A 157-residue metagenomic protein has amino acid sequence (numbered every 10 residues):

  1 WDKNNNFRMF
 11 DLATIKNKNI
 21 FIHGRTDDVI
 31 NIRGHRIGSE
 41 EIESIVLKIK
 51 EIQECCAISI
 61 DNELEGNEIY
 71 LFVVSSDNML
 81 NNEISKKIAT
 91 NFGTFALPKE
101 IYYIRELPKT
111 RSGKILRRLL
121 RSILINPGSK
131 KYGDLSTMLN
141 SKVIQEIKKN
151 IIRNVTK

Functional and structural regions predicted by a protein language model:
W1-K3: Short, P/G- and charge-enriched loop/turn segments at secondary-structure junctions
N5-A96, I115, L119-S122, T137-L139 (+1 more regions): AMP-binding/adenylate-forming catalytic core of the ANL superfamily
L64, T90-I115, S129-T156: AMP-binding/adenylate-forming catalytic domain of the ANL superfamily
I123-G128: Short arginine-rich
